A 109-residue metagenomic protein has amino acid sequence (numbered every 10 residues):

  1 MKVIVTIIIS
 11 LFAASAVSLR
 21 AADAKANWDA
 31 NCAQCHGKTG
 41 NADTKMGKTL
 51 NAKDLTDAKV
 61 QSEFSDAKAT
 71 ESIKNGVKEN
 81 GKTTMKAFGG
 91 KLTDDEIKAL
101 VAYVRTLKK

Functional and structural regions predicted by a protein language model:
M1-A22, D95, K108-K109: N-terminal export/targeting leaders of redox proteins
R20-A33, F64, K68, D94: Sequence context surrounding c-type heme c attachment/ligation sites in exported
A21, N41-A42: A generic local structural motif
D29-K38, L100: The canonical Cys-X-X-Cys-His
C35-N41, S65-S72: Short, functional N-terminal and low-complexity linear motifs
D43-D54, A58, S72-L107: Axial heme c-ligation environment in periplasmic c-type cytochrome domains
